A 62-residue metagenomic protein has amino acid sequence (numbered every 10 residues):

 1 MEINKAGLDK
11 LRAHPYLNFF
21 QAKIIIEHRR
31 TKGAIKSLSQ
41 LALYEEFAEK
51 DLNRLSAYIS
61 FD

Functional and structural regions predicted by a protein language model:
M1-D62: Compositionally biased linear targeting/interaction segments
